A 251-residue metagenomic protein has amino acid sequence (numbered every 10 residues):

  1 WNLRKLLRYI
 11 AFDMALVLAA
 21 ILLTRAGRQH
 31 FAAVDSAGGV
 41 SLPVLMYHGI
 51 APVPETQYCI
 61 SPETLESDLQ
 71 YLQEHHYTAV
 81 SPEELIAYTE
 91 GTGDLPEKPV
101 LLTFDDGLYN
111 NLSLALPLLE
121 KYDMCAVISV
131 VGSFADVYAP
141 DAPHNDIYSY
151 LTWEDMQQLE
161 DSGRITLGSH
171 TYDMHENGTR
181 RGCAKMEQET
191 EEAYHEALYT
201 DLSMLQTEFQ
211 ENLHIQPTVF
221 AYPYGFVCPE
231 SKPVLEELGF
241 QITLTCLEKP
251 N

Functional and structural regions predicted by a protein language model:
W1-L6: N-terminal Lys/Arg-rich, disordered targeting/topogenic segments
R8-V100, L247-P250: N-terminal pre-catalytic segment of deacetylase/amide-hydrolase enzymes
L45-P52, K98-V100, E120-F226: Metal-dependent polysaccharide deacetylase catalytic core of the NodB/CE4 family, i.e., the active-site-bearing domain
E55, E90, N111-S113, P229-E230: Short N-terminal helix/helix-N-cap motif within the alpha/beta-hydrolase-1
E63-Q70, E74, S113, P117 (+6 more regions): Solvent-exposed, polar/charged alpha-helical surfaces in well-ordered, non-transmembrane soluble domains, broadly
E84-L85, L102-L108, L114, Y122-M124: Substrate-binding cleft of extracellular glycoside hydrolase catalytic domains
Y109-N111, M174-E176, Y224-E230, P250: Active-site environment of divalent metal-dependent phosphoester hydrolases
Y199, E211-V219, F226-N251: His/Asp/Glu-enriched short active-site or ligand-binding loop at hydrolase and phosphoryl-transfer sites
